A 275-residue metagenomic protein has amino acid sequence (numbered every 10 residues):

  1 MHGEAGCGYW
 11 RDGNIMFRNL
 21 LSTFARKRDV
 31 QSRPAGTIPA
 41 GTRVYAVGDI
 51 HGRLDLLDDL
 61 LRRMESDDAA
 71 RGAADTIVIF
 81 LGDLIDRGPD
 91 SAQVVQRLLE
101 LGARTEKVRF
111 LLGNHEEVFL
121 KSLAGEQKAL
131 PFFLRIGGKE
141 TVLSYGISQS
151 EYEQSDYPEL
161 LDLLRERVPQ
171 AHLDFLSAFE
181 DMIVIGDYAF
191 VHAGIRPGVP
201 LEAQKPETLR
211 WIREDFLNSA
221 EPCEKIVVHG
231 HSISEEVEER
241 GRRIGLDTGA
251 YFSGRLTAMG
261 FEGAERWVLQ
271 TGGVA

Functional and structural regions predicted by a protein language model:
M1-I15: Short, Lys/Arg-enriched N-terminal segments with co-localized hydrophobic residues within the first ~10-30 amino acids
I15-V95: N-terminal active-site segment of His-dependent metallophosphoesterases
Q31-A40, A70-R71, L99-A103, D181-G186 (+2 more regions): A short acidic-Thr-Gly-centered motif at the start of a beta-strand
V47-G48, I79-G82, R109-G113, I226-S232 (+1 more regions): Active-site neighborhood of phospho(di)ester-bond hydrolases with catalytic His/Asp-centered motifs
H51-G52, D86, E117, I195 (+2 more regions): Short, glycine/acidic-enriched loop or turn micro-motifs at the edges of active sites
R63-M64, V94-L98, Q127-A129, E207-L209 (+2 more regions): Glycine-rich, phosphate-binding/catalytic loops in enzymes
A74-D75, R87-A178, F216-N218: Active-site neighborhood of divalent metal-dependent phosphoester bond hydrolases
E140-L143, I147-G245, G249-R255, F261-V274: Acidic, His/Gly-enriched loop-helix segments that form or flank divalent-metal centers in metallo-dependent hydrolases
